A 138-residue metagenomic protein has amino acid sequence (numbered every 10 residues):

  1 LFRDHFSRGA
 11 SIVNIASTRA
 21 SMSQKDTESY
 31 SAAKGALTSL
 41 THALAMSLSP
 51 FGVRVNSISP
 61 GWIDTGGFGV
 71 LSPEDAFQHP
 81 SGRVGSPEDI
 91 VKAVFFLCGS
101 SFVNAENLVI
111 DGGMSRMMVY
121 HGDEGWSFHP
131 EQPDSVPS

Functional and structural regions predicted by a protein language model:
D4, M46-P50: Alpha-helical segment proximal to the catalytic Tyr-Lys
S17: Residue(s) in the substrate-gating loop at a strand-loop-helix junction that position the organic substrate next
S21, S59-G69: Short, flexible catalytic-loop segment of classical short-chain dehydrogenase/reductase
M22-E28, P50, G82: Active-site loop immediately N-terminal to the catalytic Tyr-X3-Lys motif of short-chain dehydrogenase/reductase
A33, T41: Active-site helix of classical SDR
S49, R54, N104-E106: Short, small/polar-rich loop/turn modules that mediate ligand/substrate recognition or access, typified
V70-D89, W126, Q132-V136: Catalytic Tyr-x(3-8)-Lys segment
S86-I110, S115-R116: C-terminal substrate-recognition "lid" of short-chain dehydrogenase/reductases
